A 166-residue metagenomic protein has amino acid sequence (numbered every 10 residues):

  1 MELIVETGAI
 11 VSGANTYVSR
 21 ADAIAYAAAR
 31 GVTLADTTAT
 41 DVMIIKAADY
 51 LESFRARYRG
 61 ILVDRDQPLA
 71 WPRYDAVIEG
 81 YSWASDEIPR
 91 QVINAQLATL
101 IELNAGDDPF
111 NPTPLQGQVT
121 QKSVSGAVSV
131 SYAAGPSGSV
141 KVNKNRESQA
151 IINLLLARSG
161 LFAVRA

Functional and structural regions predicted by a protein language model:
M1-A166: Divalent metal-cofactor coordination and adjacent catalytic microenvironments
